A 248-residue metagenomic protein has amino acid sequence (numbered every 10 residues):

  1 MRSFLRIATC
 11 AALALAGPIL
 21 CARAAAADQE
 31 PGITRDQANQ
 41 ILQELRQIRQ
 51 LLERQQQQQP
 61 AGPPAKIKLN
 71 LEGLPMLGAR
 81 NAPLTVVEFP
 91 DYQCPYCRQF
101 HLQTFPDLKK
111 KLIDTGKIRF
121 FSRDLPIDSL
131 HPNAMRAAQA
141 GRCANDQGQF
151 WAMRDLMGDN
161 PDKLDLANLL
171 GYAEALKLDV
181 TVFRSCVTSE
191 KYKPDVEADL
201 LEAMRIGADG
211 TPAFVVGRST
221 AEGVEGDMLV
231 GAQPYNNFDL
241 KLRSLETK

Functional and structural regions predicted by a protein language model:
A8-I19: Bacterial N-terminal signal peptides
I19-Q29: Signal peptide processing junction and immediate N-terminal pro/mature segment of secreted/exported proteins
D28-N39, G171-K248: C-terminal cap of thioredoxin/glutaredoxin-like
T34-Q55, Q59: Heptad-repeat coiled-coil amphipathic alpha-helices that mediate oligomerization/assembly
K68-L84, L112: A short beta-strand-turn-helix
R80-L102, G210: Local sequence-structure signature of Cys/Sec-based thiol-disulfide redox active-site neighborhoods
P83-T85, T115-R119, Q147-A152, L178-V182 (+1 more regions): Loop/turn elements at helix/coil->beta-strand transitions in domains of secreted/extracellular proteins
Y92-E174, S244-L245: Structural alpha/beta surface segment adjacent to cysteine/selenocysteine redox centers across thiol/disulfide enzymes
